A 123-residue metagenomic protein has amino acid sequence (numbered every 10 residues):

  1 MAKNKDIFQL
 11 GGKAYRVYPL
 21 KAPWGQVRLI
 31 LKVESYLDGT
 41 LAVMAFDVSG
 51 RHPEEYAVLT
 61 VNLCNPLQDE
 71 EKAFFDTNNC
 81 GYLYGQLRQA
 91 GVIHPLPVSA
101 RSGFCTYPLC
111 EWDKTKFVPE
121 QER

Functional and structural regions predicted by a protein language model:
A2, E122-R123: Low-complexity, intrinsically disordered extramembrane tails and loops of integral membrane proteins
A2-K5, G12: Elongated scaffolding segments in large macromolecular assemblies, built predominantly from amphipathic alpha-helices
D6-F8, L67, N78, T115: Intrinsic disorder/low-complexity detector
L10-Y15, P19-W24, R28-V58, P66: Catalytic phosphate/metal-binding cores of nucleic-acid and nucleotide-processing enzymes, i.e., regions that mediate
Q26, L67-D69, S99, V118: A generic structural micro-environment signature that highlights single residues at secondary-structure boundaries
M44-V92: Acidic, aromatic-enriched beta-alpha/helix-loop junctions
D76-E122: Short, compact, well-ordered microdomains
